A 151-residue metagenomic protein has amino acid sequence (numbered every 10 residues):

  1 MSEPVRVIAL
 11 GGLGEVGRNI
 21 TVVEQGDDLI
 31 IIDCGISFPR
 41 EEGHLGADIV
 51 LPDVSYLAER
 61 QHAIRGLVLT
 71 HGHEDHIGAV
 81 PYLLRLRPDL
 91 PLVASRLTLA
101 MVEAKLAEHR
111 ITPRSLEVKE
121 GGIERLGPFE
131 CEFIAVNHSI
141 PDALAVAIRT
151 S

Functional and structural regions predicted by a protein language model:
M1-A9: Short, Gly/Pro- and small/polar-rich lid/capping loops
S2, V22-D27, I31, A143-S151: Metal-dependent phosphodiesterase/nuclease catalytic metal-binding core
E3, V16-G17, G127, D142: Short, basic and Ser/Thr-rich N-terminal targeting/leader segments
V7, V23, D33, H71-G72 (+3 more regions): Divalent metal-coordination and catalytic microenvironments
L13-R18, Q25-L69, P81-L90, A94-T98 (+1 more regions): Pre-active-site segment of Zn-dependent metallo-hydrolases
G17-N19, P88, E120, D142-L144: Residue-level marker for the onset of beta-strands and adjacent loop->beta junctions in well-ordered domains
L67-I77, A135-I140: Histidine-centered catalytic micro-motifs
R96-A143, T150: Metallo-beta-lactamase
